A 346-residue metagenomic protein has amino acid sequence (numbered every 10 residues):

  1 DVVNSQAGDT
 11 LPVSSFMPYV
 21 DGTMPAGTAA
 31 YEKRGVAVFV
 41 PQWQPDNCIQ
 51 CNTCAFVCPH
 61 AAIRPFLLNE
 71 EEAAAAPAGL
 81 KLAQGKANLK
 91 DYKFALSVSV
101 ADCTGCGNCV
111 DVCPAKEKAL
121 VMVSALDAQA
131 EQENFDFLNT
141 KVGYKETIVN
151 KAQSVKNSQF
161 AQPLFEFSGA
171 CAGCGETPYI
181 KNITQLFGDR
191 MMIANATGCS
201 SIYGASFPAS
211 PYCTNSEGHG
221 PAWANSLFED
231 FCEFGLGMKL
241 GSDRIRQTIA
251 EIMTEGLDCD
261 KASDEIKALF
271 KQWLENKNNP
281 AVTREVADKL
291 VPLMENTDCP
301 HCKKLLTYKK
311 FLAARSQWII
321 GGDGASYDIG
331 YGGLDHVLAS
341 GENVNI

Functional and structural regions predicted by a protein language model:
D1-D102, V110-W318, G324-A325: Ferredoxin-type iron-sulfur electron-transfer modules and their immediate structural context
C106: Active-site substrate-binding loop specific to GH73 endo-beta-N-acetylglucosaminidase modules in bacterial autolysins
I329-I346: A short alpha/beta connector and helix-capping loop motif
